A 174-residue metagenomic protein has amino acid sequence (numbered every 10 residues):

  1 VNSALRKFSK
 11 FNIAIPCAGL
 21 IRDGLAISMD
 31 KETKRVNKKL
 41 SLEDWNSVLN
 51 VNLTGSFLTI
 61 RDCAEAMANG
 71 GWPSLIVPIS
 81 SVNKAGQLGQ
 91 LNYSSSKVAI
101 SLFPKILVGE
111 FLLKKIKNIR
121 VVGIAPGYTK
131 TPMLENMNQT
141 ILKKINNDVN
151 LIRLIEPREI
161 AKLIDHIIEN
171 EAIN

Functional and structural regions predicted by a protein language model:
R6, L20-N46, N69, G89-N92 (+1 more regions): Conserved mid-core segment of classical short-chain dehydrogenase/reductases
F11-G19, N52, V77-P78, V122-G123: Rossmann-fold scaffold of SDR-type NAD(P)-dependent oxidoreductases
L20, K31-F57, V77, I100 (+1 more regions): Catalytic Tyr-X3-Lys loop
K34-S41, A68, W72-A99, P104-K115: Catalytic loop of short-chain dehydrogenase/reductase
G55-I60, L75, K84-A85, I100 (+3 more regions): Conserved internal alpha-helix within the Rossmann fold of NAD(P)-dependent oxidoreductases
I60-R61, K105: A short, exposed helix-loop element centered on a Lys and neighboring polar residues
S101, F111-K130, I173-N174: Conserved Rossmann-fold SDR core element
K115, R153-N174: C-terminal substrate-recognition "lid" of short-chain dehydrogenase/reductases
